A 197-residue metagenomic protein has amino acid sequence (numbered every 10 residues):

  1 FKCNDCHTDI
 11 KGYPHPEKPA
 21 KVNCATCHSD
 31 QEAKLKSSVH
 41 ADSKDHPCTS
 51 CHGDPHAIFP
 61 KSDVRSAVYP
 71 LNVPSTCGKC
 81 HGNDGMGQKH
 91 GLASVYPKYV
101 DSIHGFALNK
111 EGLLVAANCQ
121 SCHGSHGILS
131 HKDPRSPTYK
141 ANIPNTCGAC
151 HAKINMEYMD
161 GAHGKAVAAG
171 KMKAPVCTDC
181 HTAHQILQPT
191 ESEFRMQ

Functional and structural regions predicted by a protein language model:
F1-Q197: Short sequence/structural segments immediately N-terminal
